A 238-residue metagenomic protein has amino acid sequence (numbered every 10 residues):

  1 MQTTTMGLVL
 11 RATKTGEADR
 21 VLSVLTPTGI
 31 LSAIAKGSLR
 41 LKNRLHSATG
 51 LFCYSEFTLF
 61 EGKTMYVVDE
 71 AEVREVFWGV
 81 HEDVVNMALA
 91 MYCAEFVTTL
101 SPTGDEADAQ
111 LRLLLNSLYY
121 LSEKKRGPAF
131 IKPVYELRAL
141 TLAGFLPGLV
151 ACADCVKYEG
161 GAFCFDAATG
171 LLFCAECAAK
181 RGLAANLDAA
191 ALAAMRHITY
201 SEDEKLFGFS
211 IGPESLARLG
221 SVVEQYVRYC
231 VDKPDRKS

Functional and structural regions predicted by a protein language model:
M1-S238: Non-catalytic alpha-helical scaffolds and adjoining flexible linkers that form interface surfaces for assembly
